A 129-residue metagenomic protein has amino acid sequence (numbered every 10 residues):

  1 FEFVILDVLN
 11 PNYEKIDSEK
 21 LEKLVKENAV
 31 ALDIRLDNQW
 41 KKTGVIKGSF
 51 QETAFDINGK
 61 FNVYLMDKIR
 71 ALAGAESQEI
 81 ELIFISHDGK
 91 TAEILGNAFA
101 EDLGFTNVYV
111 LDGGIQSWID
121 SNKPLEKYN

Functional and structural regions predicted by a protein language model:
F1-E19, L24-A29, D37-I83, H87-N129: Rhodanese-like catalytic fold shared by cysteine-dependent sulfurtransferases and DSP/PTP-type phosphatases
L32: Active-site flanking residues adjacent to catalytic metal/cofactor-binding acidic residues
